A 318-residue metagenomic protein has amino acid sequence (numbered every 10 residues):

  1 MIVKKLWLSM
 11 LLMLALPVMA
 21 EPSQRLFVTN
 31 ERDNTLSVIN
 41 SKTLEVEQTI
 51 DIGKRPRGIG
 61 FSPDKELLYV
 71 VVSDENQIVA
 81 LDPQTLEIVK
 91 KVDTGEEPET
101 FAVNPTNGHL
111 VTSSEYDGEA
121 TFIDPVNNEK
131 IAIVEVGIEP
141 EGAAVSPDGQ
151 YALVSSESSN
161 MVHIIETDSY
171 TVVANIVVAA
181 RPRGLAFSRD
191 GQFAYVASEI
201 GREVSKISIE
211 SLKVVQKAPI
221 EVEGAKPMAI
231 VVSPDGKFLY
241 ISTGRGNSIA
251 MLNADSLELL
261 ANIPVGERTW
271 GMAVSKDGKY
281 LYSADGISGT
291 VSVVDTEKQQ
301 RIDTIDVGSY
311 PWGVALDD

Functional and structural regions predicted by a protein language model:
M1-V3: N-terminal secretory signal peptides that target proteins for export/translocation
K5, M10-D318: Predominantly soluble domains enriched in secretory-pathway, periplasmic, or organellar proteins
